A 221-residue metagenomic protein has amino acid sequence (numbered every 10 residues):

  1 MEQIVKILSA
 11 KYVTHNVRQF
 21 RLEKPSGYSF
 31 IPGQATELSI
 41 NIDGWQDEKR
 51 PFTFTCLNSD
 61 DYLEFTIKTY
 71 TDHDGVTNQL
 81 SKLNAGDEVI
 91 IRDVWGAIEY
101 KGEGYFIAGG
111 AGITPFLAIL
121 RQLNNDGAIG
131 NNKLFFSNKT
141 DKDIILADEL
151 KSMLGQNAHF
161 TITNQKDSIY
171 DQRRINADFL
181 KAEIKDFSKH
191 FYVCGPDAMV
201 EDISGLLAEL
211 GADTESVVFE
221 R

Functional and structural regions predicted by a protein language model:
M1-E2, R221: Absolute protein N-terminus
E2-A85, K139-T140: Ferredoxin-reductase
D72-R221: FNR/FR-type flavoprotein reductase catalytic core
